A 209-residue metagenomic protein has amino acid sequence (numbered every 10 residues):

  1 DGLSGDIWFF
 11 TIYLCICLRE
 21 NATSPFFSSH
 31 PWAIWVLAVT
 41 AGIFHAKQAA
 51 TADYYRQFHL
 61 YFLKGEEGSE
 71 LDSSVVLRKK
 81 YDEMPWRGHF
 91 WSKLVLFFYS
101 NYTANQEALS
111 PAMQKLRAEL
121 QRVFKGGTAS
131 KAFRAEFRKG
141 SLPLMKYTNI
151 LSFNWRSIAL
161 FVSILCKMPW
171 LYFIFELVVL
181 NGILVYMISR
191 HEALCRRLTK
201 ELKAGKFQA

Functional and structural regions predicted by a protein language model:
D1-A49, L160, L165: Multi-pass membrane catalytic core of lipid/isoprenoid biosynthesis enzymes
F44-H45, Y54-A209: C-terminal membrane-associated helical module and adjoining short loops/tails
